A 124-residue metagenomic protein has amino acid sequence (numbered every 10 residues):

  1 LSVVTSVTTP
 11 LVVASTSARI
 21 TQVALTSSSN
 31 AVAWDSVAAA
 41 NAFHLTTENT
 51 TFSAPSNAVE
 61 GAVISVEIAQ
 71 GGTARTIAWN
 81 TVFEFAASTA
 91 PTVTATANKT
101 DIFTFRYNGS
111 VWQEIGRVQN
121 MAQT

Functional and structural regions predicted by a protein language model:
L1-A39: Intrinsic low-complexity, repeat-rich intrinsically disordered segments enriched in small/flexible residues
H44-T124: Acidic, glycine/polar-enriched metal-coordinating patches/loops that mediate binding to polyanionic ligands
